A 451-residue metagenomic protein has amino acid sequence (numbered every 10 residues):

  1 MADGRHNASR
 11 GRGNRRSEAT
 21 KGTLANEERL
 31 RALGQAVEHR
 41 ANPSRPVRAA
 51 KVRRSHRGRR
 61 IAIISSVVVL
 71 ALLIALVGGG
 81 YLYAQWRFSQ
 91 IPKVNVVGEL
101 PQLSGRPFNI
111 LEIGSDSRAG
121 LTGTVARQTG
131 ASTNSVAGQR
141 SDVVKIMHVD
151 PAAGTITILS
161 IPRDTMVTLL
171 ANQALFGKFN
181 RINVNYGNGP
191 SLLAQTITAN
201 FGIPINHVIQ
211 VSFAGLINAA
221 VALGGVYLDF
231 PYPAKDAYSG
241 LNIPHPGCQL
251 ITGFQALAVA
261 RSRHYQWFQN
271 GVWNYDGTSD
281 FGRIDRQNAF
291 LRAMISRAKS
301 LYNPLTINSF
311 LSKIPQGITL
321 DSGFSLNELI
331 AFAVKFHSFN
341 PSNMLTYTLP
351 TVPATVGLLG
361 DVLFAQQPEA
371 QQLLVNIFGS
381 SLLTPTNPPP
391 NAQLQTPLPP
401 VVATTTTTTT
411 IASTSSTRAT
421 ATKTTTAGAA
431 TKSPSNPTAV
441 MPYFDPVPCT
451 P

Functional and structural regions predicted by a protein language model:
A2-P451: Non-catalytic, solvent-exposed segments at the cell envelope interface
